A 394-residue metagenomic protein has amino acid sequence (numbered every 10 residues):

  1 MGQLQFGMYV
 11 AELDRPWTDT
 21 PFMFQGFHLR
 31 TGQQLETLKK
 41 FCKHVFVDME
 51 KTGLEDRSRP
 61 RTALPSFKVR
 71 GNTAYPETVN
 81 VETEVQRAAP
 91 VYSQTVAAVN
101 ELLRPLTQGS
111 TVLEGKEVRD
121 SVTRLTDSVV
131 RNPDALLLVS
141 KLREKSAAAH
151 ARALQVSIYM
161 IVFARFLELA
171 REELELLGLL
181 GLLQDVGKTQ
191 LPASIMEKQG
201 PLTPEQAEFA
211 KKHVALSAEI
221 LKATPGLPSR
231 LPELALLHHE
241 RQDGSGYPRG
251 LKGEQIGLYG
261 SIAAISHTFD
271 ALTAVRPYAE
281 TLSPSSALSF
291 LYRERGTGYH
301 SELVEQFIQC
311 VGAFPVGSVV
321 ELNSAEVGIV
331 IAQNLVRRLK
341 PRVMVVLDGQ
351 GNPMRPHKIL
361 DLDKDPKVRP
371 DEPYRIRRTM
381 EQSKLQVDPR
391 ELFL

Functional and structural regions predicted by a protein language model:
M1-E114, R369-L394: Membrane-cytosol interface segments
V85-L394: Histidine- and acidic-residue-rich, metal-dependent catalytic cores
